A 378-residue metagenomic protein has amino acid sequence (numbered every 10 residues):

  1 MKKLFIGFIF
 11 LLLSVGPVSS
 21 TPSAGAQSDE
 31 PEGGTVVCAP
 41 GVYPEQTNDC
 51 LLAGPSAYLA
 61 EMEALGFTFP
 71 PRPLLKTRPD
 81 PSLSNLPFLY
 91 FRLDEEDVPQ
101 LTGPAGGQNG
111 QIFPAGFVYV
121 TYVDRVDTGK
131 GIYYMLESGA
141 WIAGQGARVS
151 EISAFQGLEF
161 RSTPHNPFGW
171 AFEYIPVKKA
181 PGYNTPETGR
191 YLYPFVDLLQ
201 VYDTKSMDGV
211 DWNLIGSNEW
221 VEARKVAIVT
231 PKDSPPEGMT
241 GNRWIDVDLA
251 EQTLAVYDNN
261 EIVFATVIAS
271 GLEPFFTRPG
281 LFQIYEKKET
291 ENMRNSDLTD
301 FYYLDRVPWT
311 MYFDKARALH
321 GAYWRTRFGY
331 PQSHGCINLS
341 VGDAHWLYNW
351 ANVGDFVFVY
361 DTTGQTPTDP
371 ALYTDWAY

Functional and structural regions predicted by a protein language model:
M1-L4: Positively charged n-region of N-terminal signal peptides that target proteins for export
G7-P17: Bacterial N-terminal signal peptides
S20-S28: Boundary at the C-terminal end of the N-terminal hydrophobic targeting segment
Q27, G238-T240, F264-V267, L272-L281 (+1 more regions): Exported/periplasmic cell-wall-interacting domains
Q27-Y90, M135-A171, L214-W244, D375-W376: Boundary regions of SH3-family modules and the immediately adjacent low-complexity/disordered segments in eukaryotic
C38-E45, A57-E61, F67, D97 (+2 more regions): Conserved beta-strand/loop element in small beta-rich adapter and peptidoglycan-binding domains
G129-Y133, M207-W212, Q365-Y373: Short, Lys/Arg- and Gly-enriched loop/turn segments at beta-strand edges
E187-R190, L198-F276: Cell wall/extracellular polymer interaction/catalysis modules
